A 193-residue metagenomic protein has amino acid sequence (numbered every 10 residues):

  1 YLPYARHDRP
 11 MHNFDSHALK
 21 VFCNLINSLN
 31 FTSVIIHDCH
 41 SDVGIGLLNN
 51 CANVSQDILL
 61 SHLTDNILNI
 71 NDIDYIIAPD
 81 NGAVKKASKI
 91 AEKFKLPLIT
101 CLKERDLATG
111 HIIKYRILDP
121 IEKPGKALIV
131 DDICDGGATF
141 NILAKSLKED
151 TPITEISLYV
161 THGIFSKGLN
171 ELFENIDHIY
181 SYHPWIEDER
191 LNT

Functional and structural regions predicted by a protein language model:
Y1-T193: PRPP-associated nucleotide enzymes
